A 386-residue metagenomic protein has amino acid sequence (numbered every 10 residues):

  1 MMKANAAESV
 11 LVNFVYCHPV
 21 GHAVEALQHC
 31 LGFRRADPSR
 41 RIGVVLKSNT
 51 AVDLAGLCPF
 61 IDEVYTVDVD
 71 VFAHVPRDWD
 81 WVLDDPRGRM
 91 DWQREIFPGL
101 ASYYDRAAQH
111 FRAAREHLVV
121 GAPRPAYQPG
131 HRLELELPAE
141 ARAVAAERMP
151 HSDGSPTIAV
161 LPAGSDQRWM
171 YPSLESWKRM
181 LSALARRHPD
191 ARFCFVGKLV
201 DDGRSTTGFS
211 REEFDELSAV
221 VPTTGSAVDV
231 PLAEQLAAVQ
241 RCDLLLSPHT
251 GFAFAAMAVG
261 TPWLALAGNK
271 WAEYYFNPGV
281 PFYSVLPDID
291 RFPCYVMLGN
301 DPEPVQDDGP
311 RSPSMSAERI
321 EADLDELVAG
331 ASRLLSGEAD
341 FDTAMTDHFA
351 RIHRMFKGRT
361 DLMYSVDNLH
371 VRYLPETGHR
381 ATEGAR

Functional and structural regions predicted by a protein language model:
M2-A114, E234-A237, A253: Active-site and donor-binding regions of nucleotide-sugar-utilizing enzymes
E8-V10, D153-A159, A191-R192: Charged active-site motifs of nucleotide-sugar-dependent glycosyltransferases
C17-P19, N49-A51, G88-M90, A163-Q167 (+3 more regions): Short, solvent-exposed loop/turn segments at secondary-structure junctions
V45, V67, D85, V196 (+3 more regions): Generic beta-sheet signal
C58-E147, H151-A163, Q167, Y171 (+2 more regions): Conserved nucleotide-diphosphate donor binding/catalytic pocket of glycan-assembly enzymes
D91-Q109, R168-P172, D201-E212, L298-S312: Short, flexible/disordered intra-domain loops and linkers
R112-R148, G279-R386: Leloir-type glycosyltransferase catalytic cores
L174-N269, E273: Donor-binding and catalytic core of enzymes assembling or modifying cell-surface/extracellular glycoconjugates
